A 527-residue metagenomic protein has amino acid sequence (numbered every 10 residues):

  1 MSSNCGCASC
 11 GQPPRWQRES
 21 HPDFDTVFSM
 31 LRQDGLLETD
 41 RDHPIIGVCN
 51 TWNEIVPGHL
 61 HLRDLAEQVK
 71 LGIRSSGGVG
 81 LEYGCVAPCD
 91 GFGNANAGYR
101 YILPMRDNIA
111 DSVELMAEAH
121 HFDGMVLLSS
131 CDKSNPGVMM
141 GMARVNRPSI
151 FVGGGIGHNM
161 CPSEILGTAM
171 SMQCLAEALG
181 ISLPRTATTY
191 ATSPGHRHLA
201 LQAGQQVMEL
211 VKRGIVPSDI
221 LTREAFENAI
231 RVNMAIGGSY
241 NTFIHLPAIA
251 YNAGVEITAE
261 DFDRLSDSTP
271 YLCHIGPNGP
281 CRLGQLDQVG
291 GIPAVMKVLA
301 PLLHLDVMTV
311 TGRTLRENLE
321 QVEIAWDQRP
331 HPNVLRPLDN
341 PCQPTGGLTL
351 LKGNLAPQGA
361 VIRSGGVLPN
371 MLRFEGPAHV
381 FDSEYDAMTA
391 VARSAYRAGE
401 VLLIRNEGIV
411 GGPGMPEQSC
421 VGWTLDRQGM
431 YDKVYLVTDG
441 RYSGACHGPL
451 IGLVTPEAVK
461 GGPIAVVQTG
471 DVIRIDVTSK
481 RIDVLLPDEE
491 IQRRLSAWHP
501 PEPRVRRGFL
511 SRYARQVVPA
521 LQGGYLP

Functional and structural regions predicted by a protein language model:
S2-G58, L65-V86, G91, A97-I102 (+3 more regions): Catalytic or ion-coupling anion/metal-binding cores of large enzyme and transporter domains
N108-H120: Short, well-structured alpha-helical segments in soluble
A117-V138, I150-G154: A short, small-residue-rich loop immediately preceding and capping a beta-strand
